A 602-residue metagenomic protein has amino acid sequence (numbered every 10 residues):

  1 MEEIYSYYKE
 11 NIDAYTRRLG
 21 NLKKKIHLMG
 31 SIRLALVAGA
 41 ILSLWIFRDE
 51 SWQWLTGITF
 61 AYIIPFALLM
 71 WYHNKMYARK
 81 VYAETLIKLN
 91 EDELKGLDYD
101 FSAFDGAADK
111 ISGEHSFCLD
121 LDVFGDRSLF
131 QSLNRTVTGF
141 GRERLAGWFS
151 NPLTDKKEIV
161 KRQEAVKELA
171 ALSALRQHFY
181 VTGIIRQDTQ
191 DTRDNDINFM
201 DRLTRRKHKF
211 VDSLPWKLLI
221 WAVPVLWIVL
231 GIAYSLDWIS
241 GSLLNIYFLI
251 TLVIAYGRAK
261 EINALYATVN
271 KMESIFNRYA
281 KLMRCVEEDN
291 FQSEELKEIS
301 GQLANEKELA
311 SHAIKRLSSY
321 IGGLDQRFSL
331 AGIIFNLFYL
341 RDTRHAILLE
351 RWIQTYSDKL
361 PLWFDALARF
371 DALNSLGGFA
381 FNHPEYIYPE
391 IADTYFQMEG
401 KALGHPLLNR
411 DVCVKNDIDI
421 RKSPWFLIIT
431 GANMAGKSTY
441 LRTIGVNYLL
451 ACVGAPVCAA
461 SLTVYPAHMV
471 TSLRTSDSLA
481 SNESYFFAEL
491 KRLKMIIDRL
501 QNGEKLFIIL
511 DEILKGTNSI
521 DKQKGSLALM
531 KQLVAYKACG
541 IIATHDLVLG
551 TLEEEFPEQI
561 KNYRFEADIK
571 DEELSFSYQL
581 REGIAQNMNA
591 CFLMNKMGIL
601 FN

Functional and structural regions predicted by a protein language model:
M1-A432, T439-M469, K491-R492: Alpha-helical coupling/stalk and coiled-coil linker elements that connect catalytic or binding modules and transmit
L376, N382-N602: ATPase nucleotide-binding head domains, primarily ABC-like/P-loop NTPase cores
